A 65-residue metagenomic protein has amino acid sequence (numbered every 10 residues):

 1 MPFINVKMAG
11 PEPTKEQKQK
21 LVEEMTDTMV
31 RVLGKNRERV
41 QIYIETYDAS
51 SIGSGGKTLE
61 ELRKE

Functional and structural regions predicted by a protein language model:
P2-E65: A domain-level signal for the structural core that forms small-molecule/cofactor-binding pockets and catalytic centers
